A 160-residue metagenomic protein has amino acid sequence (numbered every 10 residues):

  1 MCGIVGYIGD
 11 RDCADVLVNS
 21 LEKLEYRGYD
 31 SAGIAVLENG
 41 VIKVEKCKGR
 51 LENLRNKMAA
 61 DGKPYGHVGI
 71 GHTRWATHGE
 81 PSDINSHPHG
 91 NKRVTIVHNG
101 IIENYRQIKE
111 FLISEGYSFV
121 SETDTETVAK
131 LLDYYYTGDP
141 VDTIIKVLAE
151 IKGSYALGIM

Functional and structural regions predicted by a protein language model:
M1-M160: Conserved short alpha-helical segments that host acidic/polar catalytic motifs at enzyme active sites
